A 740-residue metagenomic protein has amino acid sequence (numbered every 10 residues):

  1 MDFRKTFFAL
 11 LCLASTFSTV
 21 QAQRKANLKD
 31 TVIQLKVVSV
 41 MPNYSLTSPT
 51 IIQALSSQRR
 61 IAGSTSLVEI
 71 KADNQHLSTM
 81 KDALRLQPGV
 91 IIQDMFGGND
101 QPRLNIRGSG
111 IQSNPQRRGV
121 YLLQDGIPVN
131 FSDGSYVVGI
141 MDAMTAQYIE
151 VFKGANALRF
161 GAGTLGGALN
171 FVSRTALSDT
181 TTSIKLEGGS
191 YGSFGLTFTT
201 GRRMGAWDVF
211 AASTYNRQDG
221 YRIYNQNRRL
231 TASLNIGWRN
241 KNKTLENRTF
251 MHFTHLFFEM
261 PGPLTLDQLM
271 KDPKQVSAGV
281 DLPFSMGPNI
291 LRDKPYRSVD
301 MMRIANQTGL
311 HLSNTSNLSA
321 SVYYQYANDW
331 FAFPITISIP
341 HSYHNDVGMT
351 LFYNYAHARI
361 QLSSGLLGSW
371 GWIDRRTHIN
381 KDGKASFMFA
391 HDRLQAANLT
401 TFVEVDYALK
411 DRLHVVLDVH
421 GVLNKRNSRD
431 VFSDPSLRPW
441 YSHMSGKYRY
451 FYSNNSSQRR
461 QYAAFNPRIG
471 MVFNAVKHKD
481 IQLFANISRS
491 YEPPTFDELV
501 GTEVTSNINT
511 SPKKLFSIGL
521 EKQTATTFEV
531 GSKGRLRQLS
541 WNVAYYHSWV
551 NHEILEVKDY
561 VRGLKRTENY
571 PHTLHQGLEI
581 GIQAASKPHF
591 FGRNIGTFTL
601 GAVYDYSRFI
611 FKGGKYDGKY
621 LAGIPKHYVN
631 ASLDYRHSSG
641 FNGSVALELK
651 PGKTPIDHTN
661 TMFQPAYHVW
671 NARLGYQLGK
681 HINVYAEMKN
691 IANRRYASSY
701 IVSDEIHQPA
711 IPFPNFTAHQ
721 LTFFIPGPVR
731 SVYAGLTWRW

Functional and structural regions predicted by a protein language model:
L28, V32, V37-N74, Q101-N105 (+1 more regions): N-terminal periplasmic "start-of-domain" segments of outer-membrane beta-barrel proteins
K81-I127: Extracytoplasmic beta-strand/coil segments of soluble accessory domains associated with Gram-negative outer-membrane
I111, I127-K153: Short acidic/polar hinge/loop motifs at secondary-structure boundaries that mediate gating or recognition
N156-L158, A168-R202, S213, Q218-R222: Short strand-turn segments of transmembrane beta-barrel domains in outer membranes, especially the first one or two
Q218, I223, K243-A305, Y326-H344 (+2 more regions): Flexible loop and strand-edge segments within Gram-negative outer membrane beta-barrel domains
S319-Y323, A327-W330, N474, Q482-S488 (+5 more regions): Membrane-embedded beta-barrel scaffold of Gram-negative outer-membrane proteins
A408-V415, L423-N424, S540-N551, T567-D657 (+1 more regions): Gram-negative outer-membrane beta-barrel transporters
Y491, I595-L600, G652-T654, Y676-W740: C-terminal beta-signal and adjacent terminal beta-strands/loops of Gram-negative outer-membrane beta-barrel proteins
